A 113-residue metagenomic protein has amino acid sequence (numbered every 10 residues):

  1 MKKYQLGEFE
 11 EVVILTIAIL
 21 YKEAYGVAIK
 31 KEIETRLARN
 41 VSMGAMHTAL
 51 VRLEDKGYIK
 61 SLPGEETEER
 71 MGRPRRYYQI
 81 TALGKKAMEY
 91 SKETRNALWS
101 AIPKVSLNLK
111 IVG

Functional and structural regions predicted by a protein language model:
M1-L6, Y78: Basic, short loop/linker segments at the boundary and entry of helix-turn-helix/winged-helix-like folds
Y4-A45: N-terminal helix-turn-helix DNA-binding core of bacterial DNA-binding proteins
I14, Y77-Q79: Short aromatic/hydrophobic contact patches that present stacked aromatics for nucleic-acid/ligand binding
K31, E54-D55: Alpha-helical residues within the helix-turn-helix
M46-T48, R52-L53: Basic amphipathic alpha-helical segments that dock to polyanions
K56-M71: Beta-hairpin "wing" of winged helix-turn-helix
P74: Exposed loop/turn and edge beta-strand positions of beta-sandwich/beta-sheet ligand-binding modules
L83-G113: Amphipathic alpha-helical dimerization/coiled-coil segments that flank or bridge DNA-binding/regulatory modules
